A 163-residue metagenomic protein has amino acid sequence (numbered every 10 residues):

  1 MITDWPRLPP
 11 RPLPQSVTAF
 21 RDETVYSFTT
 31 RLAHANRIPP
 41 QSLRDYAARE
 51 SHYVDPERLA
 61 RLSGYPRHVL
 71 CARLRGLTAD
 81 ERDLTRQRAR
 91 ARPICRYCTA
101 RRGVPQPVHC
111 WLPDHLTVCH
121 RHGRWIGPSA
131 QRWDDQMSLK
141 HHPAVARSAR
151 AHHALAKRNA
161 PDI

Functional and structural regions predicted by a protein language model:
M1-A91, C110: A structured, charge-rich N-terminal accessory region that forms the first stable segment of a protein and links
P12, H120-I163: Domain-exit/linker segments immediately C-terminal to small folded modules
R44, P107, A130-R132: Short linear functional motifs in flexible/disordered or boundary regions
R49, A79, H115-V118, L139: Solvent-exposed, non-transmembrane amphipathic alpha-helical segments
I94-C98, V118-R121: Short, cysteine/histidine-rich loop/knuckle motifs that typically chelate Zn2+
A100-V104, R124-G127: Short functional micro-motifs and their immediate structural scaffolds
R101, L112-P113, H120: A contiguous catalytic/ligand-binding core that recognizes phosphate-bearing ligands
Q106-H115: Short linker/helix segments within small regulatory modules
